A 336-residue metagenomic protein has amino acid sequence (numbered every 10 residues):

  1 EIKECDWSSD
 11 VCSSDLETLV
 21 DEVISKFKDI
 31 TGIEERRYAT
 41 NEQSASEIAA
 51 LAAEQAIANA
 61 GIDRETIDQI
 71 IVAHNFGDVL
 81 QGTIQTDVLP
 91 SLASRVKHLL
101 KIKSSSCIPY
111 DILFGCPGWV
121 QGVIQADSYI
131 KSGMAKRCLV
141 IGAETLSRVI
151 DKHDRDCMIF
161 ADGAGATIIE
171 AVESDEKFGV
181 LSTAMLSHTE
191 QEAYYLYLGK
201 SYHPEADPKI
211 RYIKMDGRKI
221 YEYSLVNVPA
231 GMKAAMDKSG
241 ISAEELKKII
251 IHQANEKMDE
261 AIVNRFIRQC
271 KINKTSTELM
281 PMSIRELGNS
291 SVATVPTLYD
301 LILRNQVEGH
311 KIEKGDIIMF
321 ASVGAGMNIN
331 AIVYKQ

Functional and structural regions predicted by a protein language model:
E1-V11: Single conserved hydrophobic/aromatic residue that forms the stacking wall/gate of nucleotide- or nucleobase-binding
S9-E42, H153-V226, A230, V323 (+1 more regions): Condensing-enzyme catalytic core mediating Claisen C-C bond formation in acyl metabolism
S9-S14, P117-T189, P296-Q336: Conserved beta-strand-centric core segments of catalytic alpha/beta enzyme folds
V20-S46, V79-R137, R265-T297: Conserved catalytic cysteine-centered active-site region of acyl-thioester-dependent Claisen-condensing enzymes
E22-V23, S46-A60, L92-R95, Y223-K238 (+1 more regions): Short, well-ordered amphipathic alpha-helical segments that serve as non-catalytic structural scaffolds within diverse
E42-L113, I241-E260: Conserved beta-ketoacyl condensing-enzyme motif
K209-I284: A contiguous, well-structured pocket-lining segment that forms one wall/lid of small-molecule binding clefts in soluble
